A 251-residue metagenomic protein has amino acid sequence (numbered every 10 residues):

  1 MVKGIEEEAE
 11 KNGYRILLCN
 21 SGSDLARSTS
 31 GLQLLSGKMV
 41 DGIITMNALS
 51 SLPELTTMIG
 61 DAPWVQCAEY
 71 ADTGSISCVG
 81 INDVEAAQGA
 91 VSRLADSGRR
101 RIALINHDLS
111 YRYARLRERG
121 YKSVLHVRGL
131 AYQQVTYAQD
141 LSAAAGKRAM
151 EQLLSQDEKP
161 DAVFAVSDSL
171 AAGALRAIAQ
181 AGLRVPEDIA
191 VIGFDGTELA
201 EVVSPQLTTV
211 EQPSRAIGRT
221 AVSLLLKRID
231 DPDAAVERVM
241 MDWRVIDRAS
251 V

Functional and structural regions predicted by a protein language model:
G4-R15, S30, S36, I59-Q66 (+1 more regions): Bacterial carbohydrate/catabolite-sensing allosteric modules
E7-L52: Central regulatory/effector-binding core of bacterial HTH transcription factors
S50-G60: Active-site-adjacent beta->alpha loops and helix N-cap segments on the catalytic face of soluble alpha/beta enzymes
